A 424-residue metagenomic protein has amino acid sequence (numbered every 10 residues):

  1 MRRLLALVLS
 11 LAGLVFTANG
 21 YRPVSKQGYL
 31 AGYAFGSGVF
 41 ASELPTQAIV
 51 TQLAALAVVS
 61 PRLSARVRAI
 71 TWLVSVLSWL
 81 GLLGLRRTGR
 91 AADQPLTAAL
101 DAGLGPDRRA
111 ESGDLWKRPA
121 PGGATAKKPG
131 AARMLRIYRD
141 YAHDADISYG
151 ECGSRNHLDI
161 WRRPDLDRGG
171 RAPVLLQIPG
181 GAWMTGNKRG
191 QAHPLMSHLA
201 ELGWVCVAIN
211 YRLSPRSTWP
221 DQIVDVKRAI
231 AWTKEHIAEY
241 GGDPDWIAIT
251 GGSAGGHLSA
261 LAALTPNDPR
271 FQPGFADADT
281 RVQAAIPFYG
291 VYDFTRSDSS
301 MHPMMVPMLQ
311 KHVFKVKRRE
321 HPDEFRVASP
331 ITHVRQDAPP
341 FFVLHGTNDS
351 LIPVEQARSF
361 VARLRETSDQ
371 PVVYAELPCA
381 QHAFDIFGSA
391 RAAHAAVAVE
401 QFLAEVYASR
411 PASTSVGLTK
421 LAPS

Functional and structural regions predicted by a protein language model:
M1-S424: Alpha/beta-hydrolase superfamily serine-hydrolase fold, recognizing
